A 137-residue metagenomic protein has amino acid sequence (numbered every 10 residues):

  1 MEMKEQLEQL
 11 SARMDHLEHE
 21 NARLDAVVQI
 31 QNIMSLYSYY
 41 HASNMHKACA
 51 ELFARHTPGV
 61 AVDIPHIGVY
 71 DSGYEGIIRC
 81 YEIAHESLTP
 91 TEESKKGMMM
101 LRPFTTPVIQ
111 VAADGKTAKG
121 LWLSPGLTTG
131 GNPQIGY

Functional and structural regions predicted by a protein language model:
M1-K47, E51, R55: Short, low-complexity N-terminal intrinsically disordered segments enriched in polar/charged residues
E2-E5, T117-L121, Y137: Short beta-strand edge/turn micro-motifs at domain boundaries
L36-Y39, C80, G136: Intrinsically disordered, low-complexity N-terminal regions enriched in serine/proline/glycine with scattered basic
H46-S124: A solvent-exposed, acidic/Ser-Thr-rich amphipathic alpha-helical stretch
E93, G131-P133: Flexible, membrane-facing loop/turn or short amphipathic-helix motifs that contact lipid bilayers or gate lipid-binding
R102-F104, Q134-Y137: Short, surface-exposed coil-to-beta transition loops
S124-G130: Beta-strand elements of well-folded, non-transmembrane domains
